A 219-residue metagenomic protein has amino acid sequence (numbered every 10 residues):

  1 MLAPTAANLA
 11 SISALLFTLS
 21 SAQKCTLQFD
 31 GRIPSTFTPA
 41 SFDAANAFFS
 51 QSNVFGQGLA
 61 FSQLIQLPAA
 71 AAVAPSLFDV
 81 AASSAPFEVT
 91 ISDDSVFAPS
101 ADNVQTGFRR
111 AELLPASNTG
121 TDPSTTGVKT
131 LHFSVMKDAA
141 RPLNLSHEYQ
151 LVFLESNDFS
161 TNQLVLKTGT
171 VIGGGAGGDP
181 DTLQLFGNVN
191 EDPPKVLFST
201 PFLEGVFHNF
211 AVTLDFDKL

Functional and structural regions predicted by a protein language model:
L2-P4, S21-D181, G187-V189, F198: Low-complexity, Ser/Thr/Pro/Gly-rich disordered linker/stalk regions
P4-A22: Cleavable N-terminal signal peptides of Sec/SRP-targeted secreted and luminal proteins
L15, F159, T213-F216: N-terminal processing/targeting junctions
F186-N209: Short, aromatic/His-centered strand-loop micro-motif at the edge of beta-sheets
V206-L219: Localized edge beta-strand/strand-to-loop motifs within extracellular or lumenal beta-rich domains
